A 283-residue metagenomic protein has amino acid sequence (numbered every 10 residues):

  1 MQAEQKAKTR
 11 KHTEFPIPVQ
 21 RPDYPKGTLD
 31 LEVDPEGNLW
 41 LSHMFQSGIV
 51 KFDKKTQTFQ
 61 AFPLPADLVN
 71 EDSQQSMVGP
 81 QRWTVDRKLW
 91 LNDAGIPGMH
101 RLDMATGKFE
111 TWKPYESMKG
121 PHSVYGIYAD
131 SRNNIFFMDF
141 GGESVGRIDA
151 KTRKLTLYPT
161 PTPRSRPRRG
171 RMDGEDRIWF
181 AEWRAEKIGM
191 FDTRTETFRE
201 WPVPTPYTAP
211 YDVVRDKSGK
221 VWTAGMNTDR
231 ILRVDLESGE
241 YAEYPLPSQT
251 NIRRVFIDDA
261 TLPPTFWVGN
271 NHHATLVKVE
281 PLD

Functional and structural regions predicted by a protein language model:
M1, M44-F52: Beta-propeller domains
M1-Q20, L31-V33, L39: An edge-strand/N-cap motif at the start of beta-rich repeat modules
A7, H12-I17, Q60-A66, E110-E116 (+3 more regions): Beta-propeller fold detector
Q20-E36, D67-D86, S117-N133, T162-D176 (+3 more regions): Beta-rich, blade/repeat-based domains predominating in secreted/periplasmic proteins but also intracellular
L39-F45, L89-G95, I135-G141, I178-R184 (+2 more regions): Conserved beta-strand positions in repeat-built beta-propeller and related beta-rich domains
G48-K51, P97-R101, E143-R147, K187-M190 (+2 more regions): A short loop-to-beta-strand structural motif that recurs across blades of beta-propeller domains
D53-Q57, D103-G107, D149-R153, D192-E196 (+2 more regions): Short loop/turn segments that connect beta-strands within beta-propeller blades
Q249-D283: Blade-level signature of beta-propeller repeat domains, shared across WD40, Kelch, NHL, RCC1 and BNR/Asp-box propellers
